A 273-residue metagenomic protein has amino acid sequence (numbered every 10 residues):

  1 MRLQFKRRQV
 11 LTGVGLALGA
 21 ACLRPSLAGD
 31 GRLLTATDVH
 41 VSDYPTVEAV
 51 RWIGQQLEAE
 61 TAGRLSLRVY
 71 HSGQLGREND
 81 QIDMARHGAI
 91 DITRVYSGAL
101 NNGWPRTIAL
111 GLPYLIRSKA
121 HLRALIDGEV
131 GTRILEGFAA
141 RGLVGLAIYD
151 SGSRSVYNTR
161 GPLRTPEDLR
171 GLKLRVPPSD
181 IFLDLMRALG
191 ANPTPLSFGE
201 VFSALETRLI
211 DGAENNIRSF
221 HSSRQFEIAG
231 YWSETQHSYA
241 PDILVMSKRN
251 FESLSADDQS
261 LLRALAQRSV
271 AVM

Functional and structural regions predicted by a protein language model:
R2-F5, Q9-H121, E129-V130, E136-M273: N-terminal secretory/targeting leader peptides
